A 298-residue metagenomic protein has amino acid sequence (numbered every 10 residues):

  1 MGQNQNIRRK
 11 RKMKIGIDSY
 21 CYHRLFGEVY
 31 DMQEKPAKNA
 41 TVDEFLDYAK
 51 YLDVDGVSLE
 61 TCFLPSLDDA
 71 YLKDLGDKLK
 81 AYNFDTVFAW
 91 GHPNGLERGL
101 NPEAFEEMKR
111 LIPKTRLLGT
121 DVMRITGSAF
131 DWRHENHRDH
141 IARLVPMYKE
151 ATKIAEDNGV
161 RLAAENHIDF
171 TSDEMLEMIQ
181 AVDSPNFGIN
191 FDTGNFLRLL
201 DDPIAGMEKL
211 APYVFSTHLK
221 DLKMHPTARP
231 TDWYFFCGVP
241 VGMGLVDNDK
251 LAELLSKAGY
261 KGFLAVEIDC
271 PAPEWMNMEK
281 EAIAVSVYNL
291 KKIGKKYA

Functional and structural regions predicted by a protein language model:
Q3-R116, D139, D173, S184 (+2 more regions): N-terminal pre-domain/capping segments
I15-S19, V57-L59, T86-W90, M123-I125 (+4 more regions): Hydrophobic faces of well-ordered beta-strands that scaffold small-molecule active sites in alpha/beta enzyme cores
V57, K149-L245, A252: Acidic/histidine-rich catalytic cores of soluble enzymes
E60-Y71, P93-A104, D131-E135, N166-D173 (+3 more regions): Acidic-and-aromatic substrate-binding clefts and catalytic sites of carbohydrate-active enzymes
N101-V122, R143-A155: An active-site-proximal structural segment forming one wall of the substrate-binding cleft that immediately precedes
L117-N136, N158, A163-D169: Active-site groove signature of glycoside hydrolases
G244, D249-L254, G262-E267: H/E-rich (His + Asp/Glu) clusters that bind or coordinate divalent metals
